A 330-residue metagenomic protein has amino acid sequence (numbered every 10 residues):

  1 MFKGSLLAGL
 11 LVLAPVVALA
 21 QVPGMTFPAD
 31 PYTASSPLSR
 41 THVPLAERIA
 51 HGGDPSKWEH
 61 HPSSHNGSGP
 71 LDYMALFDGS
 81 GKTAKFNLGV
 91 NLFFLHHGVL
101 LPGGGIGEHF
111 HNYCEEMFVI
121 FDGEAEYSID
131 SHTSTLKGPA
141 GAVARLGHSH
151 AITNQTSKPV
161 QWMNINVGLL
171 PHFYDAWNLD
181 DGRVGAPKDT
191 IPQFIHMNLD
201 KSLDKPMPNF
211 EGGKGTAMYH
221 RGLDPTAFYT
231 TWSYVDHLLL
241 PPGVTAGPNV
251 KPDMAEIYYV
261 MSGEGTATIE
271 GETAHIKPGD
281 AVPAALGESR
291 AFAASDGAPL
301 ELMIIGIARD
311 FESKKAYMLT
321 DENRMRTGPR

Functional and structural regions predicted by a protein language model:
M1-K3: N-terminal secretory signal peptides that target proteins for export/translocation
S5-A18: Bacterial N-terminal signal peptides
Q21-N91, H172-W232, Y317-R330: A short, N-terminal "cap"/entry segment at the start of jelly-roll beta-barrel domains of the cupin/DSBH fold
F77-A84, F94-H111, L223, D236-K251: Conserved short histidine dyad/triad with adjacent acidic residue
V90, E126, L146-H172, T266 (+2 more regions): Ligand-binding loop in jelly-roll beta-barrel domains
Y113-E126, D253-T266, E270: Glycine- and acidic-residue-biased ligand/ion/polar-headgroup-sensing regions
S131-G147, G271-G287: Short acidic-glycine-tyrosine-enriched beta hairpin
